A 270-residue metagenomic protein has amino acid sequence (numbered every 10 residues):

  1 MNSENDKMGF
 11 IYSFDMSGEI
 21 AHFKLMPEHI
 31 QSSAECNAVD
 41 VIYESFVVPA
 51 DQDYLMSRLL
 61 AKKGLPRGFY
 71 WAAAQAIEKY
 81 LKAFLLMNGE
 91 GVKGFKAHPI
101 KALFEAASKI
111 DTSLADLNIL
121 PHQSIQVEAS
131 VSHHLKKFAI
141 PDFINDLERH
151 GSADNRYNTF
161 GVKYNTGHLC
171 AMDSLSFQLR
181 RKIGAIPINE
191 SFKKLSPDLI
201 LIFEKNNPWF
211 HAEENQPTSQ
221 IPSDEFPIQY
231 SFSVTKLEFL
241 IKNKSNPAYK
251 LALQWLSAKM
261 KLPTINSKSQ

Functional and structural regions predicted by a protein language model:
D6-A38, S45, G89-Q270: Long, charged low-complexity segments
N37-A61, A72: Short, contiguous, well-structured surface segments enriched in hydrophobic/aromatic residues
A50, F69, L169-M172: Hydrophobic packing residues in well-ordered alpha-helices of helical domains and bundles
S57-R58, L65-N88: Short, hydrophobic, well-ordered secondary-structure elements
K62-K63, V162: Generic structural signal for short, solvent-exposed loop/turn connectors between secondary structure elements
